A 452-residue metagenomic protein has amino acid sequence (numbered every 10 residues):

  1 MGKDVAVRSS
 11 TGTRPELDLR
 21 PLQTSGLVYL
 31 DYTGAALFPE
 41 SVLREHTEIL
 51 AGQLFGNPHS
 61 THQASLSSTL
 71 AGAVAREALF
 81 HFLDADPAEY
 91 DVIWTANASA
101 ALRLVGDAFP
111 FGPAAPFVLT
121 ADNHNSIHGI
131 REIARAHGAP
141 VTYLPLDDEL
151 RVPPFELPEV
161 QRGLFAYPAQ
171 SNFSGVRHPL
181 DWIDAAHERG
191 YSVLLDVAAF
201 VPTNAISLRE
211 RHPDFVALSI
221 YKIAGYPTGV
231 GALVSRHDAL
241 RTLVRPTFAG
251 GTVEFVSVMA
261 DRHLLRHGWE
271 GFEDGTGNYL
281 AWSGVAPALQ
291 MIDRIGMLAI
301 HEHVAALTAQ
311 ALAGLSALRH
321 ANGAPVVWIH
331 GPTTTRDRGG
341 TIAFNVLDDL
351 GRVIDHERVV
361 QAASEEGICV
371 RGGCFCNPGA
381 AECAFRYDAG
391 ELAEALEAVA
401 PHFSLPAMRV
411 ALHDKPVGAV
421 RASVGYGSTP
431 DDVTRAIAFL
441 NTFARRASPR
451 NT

Functional and structural regions predicted by a protein language model:
M1-T452: Pyridoxal 5′-phosphate
